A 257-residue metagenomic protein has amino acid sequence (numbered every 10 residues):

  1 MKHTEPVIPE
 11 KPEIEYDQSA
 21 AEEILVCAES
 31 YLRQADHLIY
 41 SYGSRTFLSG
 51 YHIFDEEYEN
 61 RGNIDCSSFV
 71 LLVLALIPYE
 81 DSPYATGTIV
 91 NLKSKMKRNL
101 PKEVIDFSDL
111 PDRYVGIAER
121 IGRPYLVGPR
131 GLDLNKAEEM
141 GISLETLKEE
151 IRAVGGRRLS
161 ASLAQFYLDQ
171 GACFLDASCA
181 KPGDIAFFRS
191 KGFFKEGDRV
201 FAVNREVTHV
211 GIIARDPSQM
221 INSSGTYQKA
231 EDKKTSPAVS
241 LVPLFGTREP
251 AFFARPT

Functional and structural regions predicted by a protein language model:
K2-I142, K191-E196, A202-R205: N-terminal capping segments
K2-Y16, K93, P101-V104, R123 (+6 more regions): Aromatic- and glycine-rich peptidoglycan recognition patches
